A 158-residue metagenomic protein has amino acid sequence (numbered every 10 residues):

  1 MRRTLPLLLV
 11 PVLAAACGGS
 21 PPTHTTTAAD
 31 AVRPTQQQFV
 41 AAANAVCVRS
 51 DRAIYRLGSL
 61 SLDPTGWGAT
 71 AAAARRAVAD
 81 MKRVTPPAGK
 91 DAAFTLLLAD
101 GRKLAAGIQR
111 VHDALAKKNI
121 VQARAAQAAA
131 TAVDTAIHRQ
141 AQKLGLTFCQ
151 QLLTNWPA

Functional and structural regions predicted by a protein language model:
R2-V10: Sec-dependent signal peptide recognition, specifically the positively charged N-region followed immediately by
L13-A16: C-terminal motif of bacterial Sec signal peptides marking the signal peptidase cleavage site
G18-P21: Bacterial signal peptide processing site
D30-L115, N119-P157: Alpha-helical segments in soluble extracytoplasmic regions
